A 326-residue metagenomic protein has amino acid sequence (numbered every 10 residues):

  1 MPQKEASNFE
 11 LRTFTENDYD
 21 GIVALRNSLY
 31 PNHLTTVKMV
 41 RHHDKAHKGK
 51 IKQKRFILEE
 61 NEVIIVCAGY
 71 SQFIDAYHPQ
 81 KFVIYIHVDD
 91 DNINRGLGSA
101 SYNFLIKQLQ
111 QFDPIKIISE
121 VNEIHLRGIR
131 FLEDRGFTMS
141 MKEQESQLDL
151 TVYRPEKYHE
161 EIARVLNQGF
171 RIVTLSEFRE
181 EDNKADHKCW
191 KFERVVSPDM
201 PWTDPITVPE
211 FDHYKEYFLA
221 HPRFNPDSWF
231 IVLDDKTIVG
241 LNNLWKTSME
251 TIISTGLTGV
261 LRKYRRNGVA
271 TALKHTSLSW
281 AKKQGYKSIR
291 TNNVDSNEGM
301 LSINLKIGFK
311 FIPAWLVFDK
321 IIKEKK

Functional and structural regions predicted by a protein language model:
M1-E5, D91-E181, L316-K320: Acyl-donor-binding surface of acyltransferase catalytic domains
P2-H43, K50, E59, E161-V208: Short amphipathic alpha-helix that is part of the acyltransferase structural core
E10, K52-K54, P226-S228: Short loop/turn microsegments at loop-to-beta-strand junctions
E16-Y19, R26-I124, L233-D234, I238-L261: Conserved donor-binding loop and adjoining core beta-sheet/short helix segment in diverse acyl/aminoacyl transferases
A46-K50, A220-N225: Short loop/turn motifs at secondary-structure junctions and domain boundaries
N94-K107, R130, V260, R266-S279 (+2 more regions): Conserved acetyl-CoA-binding loop-helix of GNAT-fold acetyltransferases
R135-P155, S228-F230, T255, H275 (+2 more regions): Active-site/acyl-donor-binding loops of N-acyltransferases
V239-V260, R265-T276, W280-R290: Extended hydrophobic/aromatic segments used for targeting, binding, or gating
